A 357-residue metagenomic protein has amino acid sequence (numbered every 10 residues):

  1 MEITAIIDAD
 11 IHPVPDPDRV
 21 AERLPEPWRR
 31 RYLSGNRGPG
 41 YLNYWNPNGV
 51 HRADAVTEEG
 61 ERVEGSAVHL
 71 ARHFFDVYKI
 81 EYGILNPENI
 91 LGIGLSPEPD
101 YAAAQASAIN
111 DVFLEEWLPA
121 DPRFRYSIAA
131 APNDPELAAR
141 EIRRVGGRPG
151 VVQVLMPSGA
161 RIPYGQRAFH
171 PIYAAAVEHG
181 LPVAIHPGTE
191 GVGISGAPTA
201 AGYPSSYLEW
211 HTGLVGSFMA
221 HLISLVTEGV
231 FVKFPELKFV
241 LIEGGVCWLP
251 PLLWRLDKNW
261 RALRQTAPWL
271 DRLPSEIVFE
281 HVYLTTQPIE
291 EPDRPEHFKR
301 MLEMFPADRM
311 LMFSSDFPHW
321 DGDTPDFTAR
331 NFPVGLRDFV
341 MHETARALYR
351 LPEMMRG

Functional and structural regions predicted by a protein language model:
E2-I7, D18-Y82, D111-E115, P119 (+7 more regions): Mid-to-C-terminal alpha-helical segments outside catalytic/metal-binding sites
I7-A9, G83-L85, Y126-I128, V154-M156 (+4 more regions): Hydrophobic faces of well-ordered beta-strands that scaffold small-molecule active sites in alpha/beta enzyme cores
H12, A160, G188-T189, V226 (+3 more regions): Catalytic metal-binding/acid-base residues of hydrolase active sites
V14-P15, L91-I93, P163, V192-G193 (+3 more regions): Flexible loop/turn segments at secondary-structure boundaries
K79-H221, E228, M355: Active-site gating/metal-coordination segments in enzymes
P149-V152, V177-P182, F234-L237, F279-Y283 (+1 more regions): Glycine-enriched alpha-helix->loop->beta-strand junction motifs that scaffold or abut catalytic
V183, P187-G191, V226-H281: Aromatic-lined glycan-binding groove of carbohydrate-active enzymes
G213-H221, Q265-E296: Aromatic-anchored helix/helix-loop segment that forms the rim or "lid" of small-molecule/cofactor binding pockets
